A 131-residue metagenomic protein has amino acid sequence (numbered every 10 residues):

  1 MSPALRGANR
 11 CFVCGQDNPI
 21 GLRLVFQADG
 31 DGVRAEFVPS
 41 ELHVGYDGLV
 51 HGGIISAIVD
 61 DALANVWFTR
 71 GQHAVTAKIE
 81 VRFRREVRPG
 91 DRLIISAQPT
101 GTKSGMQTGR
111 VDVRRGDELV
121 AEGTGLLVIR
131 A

Functional and structural regions predicted by a protein language model:
M1-A4, V87-P89, Q98-A131: HotDog/MaoC-like acyl-thioester-processing domains
M1-L42: Non-catalytic linker/capping segments at the edges of enzyme domains
R23-V25, R82, Q98, T124: Short, surface-exposed charged micro-motifs
R34-I58: A conserved, well-ordered hydrophobic junction motif at loop->secondary-structure transitions
A35, A77-I79, I95, G109 (+1 more regions): Hydrophobic residues positioned within well-ordered beta-strands of beta-sheet architectures
F37-P39, F83, I129: Hydrophobic residues in beta-strands and at strand termini
A62-I94, P99: Hydrophobic beta-strand-centered segment that forms part of the acyl-chain substrate-binding groove
